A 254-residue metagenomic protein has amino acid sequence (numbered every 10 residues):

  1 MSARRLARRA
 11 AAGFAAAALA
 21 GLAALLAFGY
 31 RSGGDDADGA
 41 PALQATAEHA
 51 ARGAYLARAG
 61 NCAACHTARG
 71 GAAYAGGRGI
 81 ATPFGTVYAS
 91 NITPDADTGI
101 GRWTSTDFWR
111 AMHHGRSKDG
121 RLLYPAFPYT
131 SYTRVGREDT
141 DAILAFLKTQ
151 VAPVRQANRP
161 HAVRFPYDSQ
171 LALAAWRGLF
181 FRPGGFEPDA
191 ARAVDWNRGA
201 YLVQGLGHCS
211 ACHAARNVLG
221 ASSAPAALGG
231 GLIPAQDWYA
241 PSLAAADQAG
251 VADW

Functional and structural regions predicted by a protein language model:
S2-A37: N-terminal type II signal-anchor transmembrane helix that functions as the membrane-insertion/stop-transfer segment
G21-A27, T104-K118, S131-Q156, D253-W254: C-terminal capping alpha-helices of c-type cytochrome domains
G34-R58, A175-Q204: Electrostatic cytochrome c docking/interface patches
G53, A59-R69, F108, I143 (+2 more regions): The canonical Cys-X-X-Cys-His
L56-A96, I100-G101: Extracytoplasmic/periplasmic/luminal assembly and interaction segments in envelope/secretory/respiratory proteins
A57, V87-A89, L122-Y124, G207 (+1 more regions): Extracytoplasmic
T82-D107, T130-E138, A226-W254: Electron-transfer interface patches adjacent to heme c in soluble/periplasmic c-type cytochromes and di-/multiheme
R155-L171: Extended, well-folded interaction surfaces typified by the phenylalanyl-tRNA synthetase beta subunit core
